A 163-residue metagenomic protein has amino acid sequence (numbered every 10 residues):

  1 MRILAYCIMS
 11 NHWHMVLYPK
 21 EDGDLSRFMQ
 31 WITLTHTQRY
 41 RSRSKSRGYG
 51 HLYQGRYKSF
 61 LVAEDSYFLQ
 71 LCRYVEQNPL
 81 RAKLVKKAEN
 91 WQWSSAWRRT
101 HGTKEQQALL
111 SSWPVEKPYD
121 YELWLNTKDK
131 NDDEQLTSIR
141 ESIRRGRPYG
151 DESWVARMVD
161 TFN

Functional and structural regions predicted by a protein language model:
M1-S10, P19-N163: Short Pro-Cys-Gly-centered "Cys-loop" motif that presents a nucleophilic cysteine in a tight turn
